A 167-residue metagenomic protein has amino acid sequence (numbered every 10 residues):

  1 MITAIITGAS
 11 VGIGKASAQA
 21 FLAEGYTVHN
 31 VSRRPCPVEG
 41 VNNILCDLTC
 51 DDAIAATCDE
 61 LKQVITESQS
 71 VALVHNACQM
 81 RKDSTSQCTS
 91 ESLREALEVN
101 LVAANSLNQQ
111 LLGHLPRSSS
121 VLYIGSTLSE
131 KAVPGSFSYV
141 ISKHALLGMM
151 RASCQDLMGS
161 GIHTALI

Functional and structural regions predicted by a protein language model:
S10, A18: N-terminal Rossmann NAD(P)H-binding glycine-rich loop of SDR-like oxidoreductase domains
N76-R81: Conserved NAD(P)H cofactor-binding loop of Rossmann-fold oxidoreductase domains
S84-T85, T89-R94: Substrate-binding pocket helix/loop in short-chain dehydrogenase/reductase
C88, A132-V140, A152: Active-site loop-to-helix junction immediately N-terminal to the catalytic Tyr of the SDR YXXXK motif in Rossmann-fold
N108, S142-K143: Active-site helix of classical SDR
G113, Q155-D156: Alpha-helical segment proximal to the catalytic Tyr-Lys
S126: Residue(s) in the substrate-gating loop at a strand-loop-helix junction that position the organic substrate next
